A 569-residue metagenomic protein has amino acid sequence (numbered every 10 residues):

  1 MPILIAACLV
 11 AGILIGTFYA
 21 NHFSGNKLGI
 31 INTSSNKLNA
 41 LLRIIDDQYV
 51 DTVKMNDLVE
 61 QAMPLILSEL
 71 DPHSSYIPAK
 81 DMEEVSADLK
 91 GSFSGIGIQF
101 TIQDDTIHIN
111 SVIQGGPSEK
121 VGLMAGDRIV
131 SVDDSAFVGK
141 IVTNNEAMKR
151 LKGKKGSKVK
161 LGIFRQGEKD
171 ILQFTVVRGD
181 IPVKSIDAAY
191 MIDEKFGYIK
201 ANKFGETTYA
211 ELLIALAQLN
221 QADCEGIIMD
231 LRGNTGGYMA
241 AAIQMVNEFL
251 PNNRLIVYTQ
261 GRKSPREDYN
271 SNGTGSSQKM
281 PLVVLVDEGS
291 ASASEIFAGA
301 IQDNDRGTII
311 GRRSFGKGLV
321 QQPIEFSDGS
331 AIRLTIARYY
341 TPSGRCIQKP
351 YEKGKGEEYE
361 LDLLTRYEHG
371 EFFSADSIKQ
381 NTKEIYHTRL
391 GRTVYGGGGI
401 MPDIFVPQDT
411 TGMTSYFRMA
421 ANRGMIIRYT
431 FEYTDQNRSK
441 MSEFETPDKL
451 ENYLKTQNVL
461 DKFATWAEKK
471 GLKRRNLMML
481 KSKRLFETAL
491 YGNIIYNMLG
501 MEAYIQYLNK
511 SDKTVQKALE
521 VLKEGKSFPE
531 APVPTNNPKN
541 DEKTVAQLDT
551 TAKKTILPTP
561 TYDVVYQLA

Functional and structural regions predicted by a protein language model:
I3-F18: Hydrophobic membrane-insertion alpha-helices, especially the h-region of bacterial N-terminal signal peptides
F18-S34, L38, L42, D46-V50 (+7 more regions): Cleft-lining beta-strand/loop regions that shape enzyme active-site pockets
Y49-N110, G156-A188, N509-L519, S527-D541: Extended, small/polar residue-biased N-terminal targeting/export presequences and adjacent propeptide/linker tracts
T52, D105-T106, D134-S135, S377 (+2 more regions): Coil residues (strongly favoring Ser/Thr
G126-R128: Structural motif
V132-D133, F164, T335, P350 (+1 more regions): Residue-level recognition of conserved beta-strand edge/terminus positions
A293, D305, R312, G316-E384: Polar, glycine-rich mid-to-C-terminal structural blocks that act as macromolecule-binding/assembly scaffolds
C346-I347, Y351-A569: Conserved functional hotspot residues or short segments at active or partner-binding sites across diverse domains
